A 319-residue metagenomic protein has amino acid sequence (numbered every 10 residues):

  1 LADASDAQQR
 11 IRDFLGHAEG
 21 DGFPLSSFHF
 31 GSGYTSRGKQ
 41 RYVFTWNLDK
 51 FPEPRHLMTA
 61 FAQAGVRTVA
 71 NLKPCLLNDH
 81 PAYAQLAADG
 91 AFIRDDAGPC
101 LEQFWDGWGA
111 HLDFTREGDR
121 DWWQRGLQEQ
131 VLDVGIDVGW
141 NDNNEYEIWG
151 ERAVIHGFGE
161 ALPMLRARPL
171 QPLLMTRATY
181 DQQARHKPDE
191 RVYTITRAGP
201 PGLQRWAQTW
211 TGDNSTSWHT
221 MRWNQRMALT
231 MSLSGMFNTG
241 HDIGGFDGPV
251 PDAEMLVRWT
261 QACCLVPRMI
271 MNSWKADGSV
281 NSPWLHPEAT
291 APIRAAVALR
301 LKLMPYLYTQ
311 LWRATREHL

Functional and structural regions predicted by a protein language model:
L1-L319: Catalytic-domain carbohydrate-binding cleft regions of carbohydrate-active enzymes
